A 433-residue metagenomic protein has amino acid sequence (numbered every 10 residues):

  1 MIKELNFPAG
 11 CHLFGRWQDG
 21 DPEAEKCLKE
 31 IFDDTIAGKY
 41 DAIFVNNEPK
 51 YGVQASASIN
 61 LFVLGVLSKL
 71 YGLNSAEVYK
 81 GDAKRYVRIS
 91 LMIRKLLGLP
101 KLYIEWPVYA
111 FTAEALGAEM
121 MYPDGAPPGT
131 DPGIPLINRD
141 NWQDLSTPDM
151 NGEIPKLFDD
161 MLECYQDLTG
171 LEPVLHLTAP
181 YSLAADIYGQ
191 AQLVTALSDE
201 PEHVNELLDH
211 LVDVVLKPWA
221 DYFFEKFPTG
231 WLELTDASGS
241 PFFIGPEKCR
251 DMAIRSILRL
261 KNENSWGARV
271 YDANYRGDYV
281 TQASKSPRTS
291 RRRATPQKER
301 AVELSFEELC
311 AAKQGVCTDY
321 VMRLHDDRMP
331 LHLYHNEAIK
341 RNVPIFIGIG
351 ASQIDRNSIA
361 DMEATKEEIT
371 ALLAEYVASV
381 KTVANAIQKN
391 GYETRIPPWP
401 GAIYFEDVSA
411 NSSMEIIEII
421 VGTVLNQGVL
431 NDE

Functional and structural regions predicted by a protein language model:
M1-S68, G72-A76, T147-E433: Active-site loop segments of alpha/beta catalytic cores
Q54-I93, L97-M150: Alpha/beta catalytic barrel-like cores
